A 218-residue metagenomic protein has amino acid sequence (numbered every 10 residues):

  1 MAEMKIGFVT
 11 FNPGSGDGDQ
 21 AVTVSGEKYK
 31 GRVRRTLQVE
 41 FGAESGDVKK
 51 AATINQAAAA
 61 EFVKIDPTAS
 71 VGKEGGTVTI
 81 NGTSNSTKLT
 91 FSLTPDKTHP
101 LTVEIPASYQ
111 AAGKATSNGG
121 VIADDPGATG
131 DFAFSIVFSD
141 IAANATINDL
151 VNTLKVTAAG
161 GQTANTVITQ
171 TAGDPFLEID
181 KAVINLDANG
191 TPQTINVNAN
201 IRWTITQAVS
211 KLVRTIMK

Functional and structural regions predicted by a protein language model:
M1-A2, E61-P100, D180-S210: Solvent-exposed, low-complexity, repeat-rich "mucin-like" stalks and linkers
M1-T23, S86-S135, I201-K218: Surface-exposed binding patches on compact interaction domains or structured appendages
N12-S15, Y29, A69-V71, I122-A128 (+2 more regions): Tandem-repeat/low-complexity and Cys-motif detector
V22-S25, V33-S45, F134-F138, T146-G160 (+1 more regions): A short beta-strand micro-motif common to beta-rich folds, especially ectodomain repeats
K28-K30, K88-L89, A142-N144, W203: Short beta-strands and strand-coil junctions in structured, solvent-facing domains, enriched
S45-D47, K97, G160-Q162, V209: Solvent-exposed strand-loop boundary residues in beta-sheet-rich modules
V48-Q56, T163-T171: Edge beta-strands of extracellular beta-sandwich domains
Q56-V63, T171-E178: Extracellular interdomain linker/stem segments of modular secreted and single-pass surface proteins
